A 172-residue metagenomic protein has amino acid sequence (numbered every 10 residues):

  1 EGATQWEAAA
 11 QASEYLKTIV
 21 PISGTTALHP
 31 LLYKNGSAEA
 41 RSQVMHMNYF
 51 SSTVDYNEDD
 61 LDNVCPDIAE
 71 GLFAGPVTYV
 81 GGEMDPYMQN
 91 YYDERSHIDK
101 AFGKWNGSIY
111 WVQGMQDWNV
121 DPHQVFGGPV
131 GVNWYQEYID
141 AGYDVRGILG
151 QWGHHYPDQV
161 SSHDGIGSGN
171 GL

Functional and structural regions predicted by a protein language model:
E1-E7, N119: Glycine-rich nucleophile elbow surrounding the catalytic serine of serine-hydrolase chemistry
E7-K104: Accessory cap/linker subdomain of secreted extracellular hydrolases
Q11-L16, Y135-G147: Secondary-structure transition/capping motifs at alpha-helix termini and the adjoining loop/turn into the next element
T18, S108-Y110, R146: Proline-centered loop/turn at the N-terminus of a beta-strand
P21-I22, V112-G114, I148-G150: Generic beta-strand/beta-sheet core signal
W105, W111-Q113, D117: Short beta-strand/loop motif that positions the catalytic acidic residue of the alpha/beta-hydrolase fold
W118-V132: Conserved alpha/beta-hydrolase "acid-adjacent" motif
Y143-L172: C-terminal catalytic histidine-bearing segment of alpha/beta-hydrolase fold enzymes
